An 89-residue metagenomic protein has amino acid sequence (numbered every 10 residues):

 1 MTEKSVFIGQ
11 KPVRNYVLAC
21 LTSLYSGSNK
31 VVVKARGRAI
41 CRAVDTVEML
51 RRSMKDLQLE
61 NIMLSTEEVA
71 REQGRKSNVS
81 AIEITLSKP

Functional and structural regions predicted by a protein language model:
E3-N29: An N-terminal amphipathic alpha-helical segment
F7, V32-K34, E83-T85: Beta-strand cores of modular interaction/reader domains in eukaryotic scaffold and signaling proteins, especially PDZ
K11, R36, S87: Structured beta-strand/turn binding interfaces of compact recognition modules in eukaryotic regulators
P12-R14, A39, E68: Residues that cap or initiate secondary-structure elements
Y25-C41: Short glycine-rich, basic-tinged beta-strand/loop micro-motifs
S26, S53-L57, R75: Arginine/glycine-rich "motif VI" loop of SF2 helicases in the C-terminal RecA-like domain
R38-K55: Conserved helicase motor "Helicase C" RecA-like lobe of SF1/SF2 P-loop NTPases
E60-P89: C-terminal edge-of-domain segments
